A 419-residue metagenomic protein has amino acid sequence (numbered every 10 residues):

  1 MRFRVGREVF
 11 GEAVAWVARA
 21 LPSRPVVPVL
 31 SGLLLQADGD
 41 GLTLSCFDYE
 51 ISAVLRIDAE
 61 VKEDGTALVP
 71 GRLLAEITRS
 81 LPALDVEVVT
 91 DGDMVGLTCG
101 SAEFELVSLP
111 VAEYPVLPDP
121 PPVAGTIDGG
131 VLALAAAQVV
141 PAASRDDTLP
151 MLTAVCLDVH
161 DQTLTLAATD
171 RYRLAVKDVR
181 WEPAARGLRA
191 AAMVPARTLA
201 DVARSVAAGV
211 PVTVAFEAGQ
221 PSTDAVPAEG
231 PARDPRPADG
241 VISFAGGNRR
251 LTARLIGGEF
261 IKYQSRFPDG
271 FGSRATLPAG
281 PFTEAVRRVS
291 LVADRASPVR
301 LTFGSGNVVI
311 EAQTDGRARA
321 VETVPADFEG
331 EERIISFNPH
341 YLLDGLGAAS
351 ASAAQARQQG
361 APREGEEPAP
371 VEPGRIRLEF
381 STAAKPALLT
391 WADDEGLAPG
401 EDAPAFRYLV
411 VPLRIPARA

Functional and structural regions predicted by a protein language model:
M1-A419: Structural preference for solvent-exposed beta-strand-turn elements and adjacent flexible terminal/loop segments within
